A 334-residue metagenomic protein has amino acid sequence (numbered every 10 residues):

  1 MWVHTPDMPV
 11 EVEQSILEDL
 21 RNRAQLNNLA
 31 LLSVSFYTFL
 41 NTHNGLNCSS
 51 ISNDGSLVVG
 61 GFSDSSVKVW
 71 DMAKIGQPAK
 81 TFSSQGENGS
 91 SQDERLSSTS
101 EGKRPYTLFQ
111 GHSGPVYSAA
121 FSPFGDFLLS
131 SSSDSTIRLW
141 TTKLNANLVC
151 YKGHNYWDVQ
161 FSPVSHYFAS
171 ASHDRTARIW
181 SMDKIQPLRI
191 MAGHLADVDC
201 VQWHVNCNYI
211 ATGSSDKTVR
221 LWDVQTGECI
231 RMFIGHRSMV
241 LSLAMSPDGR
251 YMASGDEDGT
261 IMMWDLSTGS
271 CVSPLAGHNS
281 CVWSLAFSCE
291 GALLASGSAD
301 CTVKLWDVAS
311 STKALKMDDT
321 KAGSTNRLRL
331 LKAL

Functional and structural regions predicted by a protein language model:
M1-F36, T42-H43, A73-D93: Intrinsically disordered terminal extensions that flank WD40 beta-propeller domains in eukaryotic WD-repeat scaffold
S35, G45, D54, P105 (+15 more regions): WD40/WD-repeat beta-propeller blade-loop signature
F36-N41, A79-Q85, S97-S100, P105-G111 (+6 more regions): Short C-terminal beta-strands that terminate individual repeats in beta-propeller domains, predominantly WD40 blades
S50-G55, A120-G125, Q160-S165, Q202-N208 (+3 more regions): Loop/turn segments within WD40 beta-propeller blades
G61-D64, S113, F124, S130-D134 (+9 more regions): Conserved strand-to-loop turn within each blade of WD40 beta-propeller repeats
S66, F127, S135-R138, N147 (+11 more regions): A conserved positional marker within WD40/Gbeta-like beta-propeller blades
V67-M72, A119, S131, I137-T142 (+8 more regions): WD40-repeat beta-propellers
G259-L334: Structured C-terminal portions of repeat-based eukaryotic scaffold domains
